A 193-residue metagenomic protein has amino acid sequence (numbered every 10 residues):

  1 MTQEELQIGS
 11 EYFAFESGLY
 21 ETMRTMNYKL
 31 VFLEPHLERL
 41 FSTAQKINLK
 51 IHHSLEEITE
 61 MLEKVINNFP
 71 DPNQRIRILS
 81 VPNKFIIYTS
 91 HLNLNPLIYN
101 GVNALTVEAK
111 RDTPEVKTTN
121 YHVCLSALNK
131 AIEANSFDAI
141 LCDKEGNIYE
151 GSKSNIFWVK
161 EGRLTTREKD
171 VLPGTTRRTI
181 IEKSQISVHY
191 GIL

Functional and structural regions predicted by a protein language model:
M1-N67, V81-L193: Helix-start/capping segments and mature chain N-termini
N67-Q74: Short secondary-structure junctions
R77: Dinucleotide-binding Rossmann-like beta1-alpha1 core, especially the glycine-rich loop that anchors the ADP
